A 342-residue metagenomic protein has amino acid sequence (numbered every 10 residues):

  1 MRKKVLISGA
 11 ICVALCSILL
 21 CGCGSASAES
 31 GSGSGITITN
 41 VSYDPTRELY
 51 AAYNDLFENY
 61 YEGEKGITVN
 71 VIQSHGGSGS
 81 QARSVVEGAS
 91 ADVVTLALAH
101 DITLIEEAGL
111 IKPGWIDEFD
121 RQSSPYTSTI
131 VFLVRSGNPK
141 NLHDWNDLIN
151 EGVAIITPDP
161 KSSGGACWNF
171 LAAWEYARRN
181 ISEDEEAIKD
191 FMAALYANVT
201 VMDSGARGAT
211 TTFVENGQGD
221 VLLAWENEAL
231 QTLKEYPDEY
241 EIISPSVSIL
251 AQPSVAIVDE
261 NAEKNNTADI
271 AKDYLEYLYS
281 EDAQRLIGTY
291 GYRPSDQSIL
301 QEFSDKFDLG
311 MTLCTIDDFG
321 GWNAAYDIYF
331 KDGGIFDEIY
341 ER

Functional and structural regions predicted by a protein language model:
M1-T37: Short, low-complexity disordered leader/linker segments with a strong preference for bacterial N-terminal type II
A28-S162, Y340: N-terminal segment of the mature folded domain
V41-Y43, V134-R135, V153-I181, L195-V199 (+1 more regions): Short beta-strand->loop
N54-G63, V86-S90, A99, E106-L110 (+10 more regions): Sec-exported extracytoplasmic/periplasmic mature domains
V131-L133, E241, S254-A256: Residues embedded in well-ordered beta-strands
G137-H143, S162, E175-E183, N261-D269: Short helix-loop capping/hinge motifs at secondary-structure junctions, enriched in acidic/polar residues
I181-S246: Ligand-binding pocket segment of bilobal, Venus flytrap-like solute-binding proteins
A262-R342: Extracellular/periplasmic juxtamembrane helices and adjacent flexible linkers that interface with membrane partners
